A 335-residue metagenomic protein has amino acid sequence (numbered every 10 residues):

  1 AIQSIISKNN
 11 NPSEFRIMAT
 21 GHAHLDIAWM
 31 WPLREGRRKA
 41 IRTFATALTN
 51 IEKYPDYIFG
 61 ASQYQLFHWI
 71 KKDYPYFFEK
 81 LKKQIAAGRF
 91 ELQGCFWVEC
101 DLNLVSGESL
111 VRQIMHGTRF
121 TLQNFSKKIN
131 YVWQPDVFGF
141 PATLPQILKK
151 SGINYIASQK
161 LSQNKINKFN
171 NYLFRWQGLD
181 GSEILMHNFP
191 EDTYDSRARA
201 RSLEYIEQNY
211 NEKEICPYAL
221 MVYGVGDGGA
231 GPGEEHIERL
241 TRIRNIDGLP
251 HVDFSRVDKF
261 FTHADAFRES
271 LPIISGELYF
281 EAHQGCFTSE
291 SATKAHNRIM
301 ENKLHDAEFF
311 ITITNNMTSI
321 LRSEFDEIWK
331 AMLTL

Functional and structural regions predicted by a protein language model:
A1-L335: Catalytic-domain carbohydrate-binding cleft regions of carbohydrate-active enzymes
